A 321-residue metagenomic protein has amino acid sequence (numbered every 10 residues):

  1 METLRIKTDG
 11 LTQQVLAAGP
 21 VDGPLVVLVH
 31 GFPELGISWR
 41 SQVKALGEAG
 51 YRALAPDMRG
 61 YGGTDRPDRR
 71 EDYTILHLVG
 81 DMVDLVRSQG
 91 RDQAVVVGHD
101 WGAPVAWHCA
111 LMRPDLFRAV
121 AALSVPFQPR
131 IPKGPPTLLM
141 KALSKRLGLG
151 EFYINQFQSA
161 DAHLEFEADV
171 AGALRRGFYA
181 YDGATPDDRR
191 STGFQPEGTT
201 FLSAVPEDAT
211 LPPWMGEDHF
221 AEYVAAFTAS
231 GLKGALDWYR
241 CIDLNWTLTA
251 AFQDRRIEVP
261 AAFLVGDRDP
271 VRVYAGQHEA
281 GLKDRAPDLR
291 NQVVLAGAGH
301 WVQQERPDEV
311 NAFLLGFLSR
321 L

Functional and structural regions predicted by a protein language model:
M1-E2, T12-Q13, L25, Y61-V97 (+1 more regions): Flexible "cap/lid" subdomain of the alpha/beta-hydrolase fold that forms the substrate-access gate
D9-A17: A short loop-to-beta-strand scaffold at the N-terminal edge of the catalytic core in hydrolase folds
A17-D65: Conserved HGGG/HGGXW glycine-rich cap/lid loop of the alpha/beta-hydrolase fold
P20-V21, Q89-D92, L321: Glycine-rich phosphate-binding loop signature in dinucleotide/nucleotide-binding domains
G31, T74, E305-R306: Active-site helix-initiating loop/hinge in glycosyltransferases
F32, G36-W39, W101, W107 (+2 more regions): Signature tryptophan residues that serve as conserved aromatic anchors
R40, W107-L111, N311: Short, hydrophobic alpha-helix immediately C-terminal to the catalytic nucleophile
L289-L321: Catalytic active-site module of serine/aspartate enzymes centered on a nucleophile-bearing elbow/loop
